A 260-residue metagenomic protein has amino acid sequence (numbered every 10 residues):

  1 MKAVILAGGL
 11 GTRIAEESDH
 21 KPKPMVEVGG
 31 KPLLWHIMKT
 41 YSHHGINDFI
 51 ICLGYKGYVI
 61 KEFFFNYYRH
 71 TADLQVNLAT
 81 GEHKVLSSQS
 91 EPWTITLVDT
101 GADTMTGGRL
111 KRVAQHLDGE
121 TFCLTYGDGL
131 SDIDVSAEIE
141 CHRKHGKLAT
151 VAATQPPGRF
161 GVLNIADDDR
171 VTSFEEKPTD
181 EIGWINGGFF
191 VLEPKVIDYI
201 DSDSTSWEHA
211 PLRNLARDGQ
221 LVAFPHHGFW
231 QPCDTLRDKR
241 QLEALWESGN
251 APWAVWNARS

Functional and structural regions predicted by a protein language model:
M1-Y67: N-terminal glycine-rich phosphate-binding loop and ensuing alpha1 helix
M25, V162-I165, L212, A223: A structural signal for short hydrophobic beta-strand segments in well-ordered beta-sheet cores
H36, R109-R112, P211: Well-ordered alpha-helical segments embedded in enzymatic catalytic cores
I60-A166: Conserved beta-loop-beta/alpha segment of the NTase-like Rossmann-fold superfamily that binds/positions NTPs
T121-T125, L130-R143, Q155-G158, R170-S260: Catalytic-core segments of class I nucleotidyltransferases/pyrophosphorylases that form NMP-activated intermediates
